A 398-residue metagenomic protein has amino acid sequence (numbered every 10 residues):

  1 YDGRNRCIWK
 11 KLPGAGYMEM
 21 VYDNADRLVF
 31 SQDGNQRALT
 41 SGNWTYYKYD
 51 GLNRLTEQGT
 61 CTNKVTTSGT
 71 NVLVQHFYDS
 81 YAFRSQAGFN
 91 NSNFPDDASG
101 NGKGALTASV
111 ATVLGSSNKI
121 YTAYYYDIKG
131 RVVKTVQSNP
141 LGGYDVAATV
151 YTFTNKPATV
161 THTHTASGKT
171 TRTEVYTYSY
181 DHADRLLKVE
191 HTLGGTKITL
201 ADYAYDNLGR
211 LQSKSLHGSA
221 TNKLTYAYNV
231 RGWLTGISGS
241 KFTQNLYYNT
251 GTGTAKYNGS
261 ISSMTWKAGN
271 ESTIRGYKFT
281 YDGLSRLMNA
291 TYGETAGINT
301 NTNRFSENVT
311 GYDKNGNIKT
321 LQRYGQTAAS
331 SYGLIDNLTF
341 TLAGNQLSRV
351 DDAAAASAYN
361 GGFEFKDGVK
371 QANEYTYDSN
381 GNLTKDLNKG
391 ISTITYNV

Functional and structural regions predicted by a protein language model:
Y1-T376, G381-L387, S392-T395: Beta-strand elements of repeat-based all-beta scaffolds
